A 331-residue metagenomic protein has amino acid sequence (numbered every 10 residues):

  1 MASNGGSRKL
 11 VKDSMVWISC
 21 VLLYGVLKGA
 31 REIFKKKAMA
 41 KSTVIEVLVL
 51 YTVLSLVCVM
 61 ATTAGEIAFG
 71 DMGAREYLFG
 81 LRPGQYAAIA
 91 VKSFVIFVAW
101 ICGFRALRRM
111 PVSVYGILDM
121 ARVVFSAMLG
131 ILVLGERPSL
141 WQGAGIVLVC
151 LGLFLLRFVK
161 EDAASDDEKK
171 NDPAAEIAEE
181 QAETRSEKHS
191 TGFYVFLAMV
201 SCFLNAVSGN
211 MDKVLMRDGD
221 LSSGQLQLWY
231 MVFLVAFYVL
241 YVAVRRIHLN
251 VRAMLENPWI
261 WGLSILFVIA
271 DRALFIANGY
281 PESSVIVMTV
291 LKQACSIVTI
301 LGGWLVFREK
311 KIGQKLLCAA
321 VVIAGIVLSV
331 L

Functional and structural regions predicted by a protein language model:
A2-M110, V159-M199, D218, V232-Y280 (+1 more regions): Membrane-interface interhelical linkers
G29, S93, F97-V98, V123-M128 (+5 more regions): Hydrophobic/small/kink-forming positions within alpha-helical transmembrane segments of polytopic membrane proteins
V47-L48, I89, V112-G116, P138 (+5 more regions): Alpha-helical transmembrane segments and their helix-entry boundary regions
L54-C58, L118-L132, F233-F237, A270 (+3 more regions): Alpha-helical transmembrane segments of compact multi-pass small-molecule transporters, enriched in specific families
V59, M128-I131, L140-K160, K169-A178 (+1 more regions): Hydrophobic transmembrane alpha-helices of multi-pass small-molecule transport proteins
V59-E66, G103, A127-G130, V149-R157 (+4 more regions): Structural signal for membrane-spanning alpha-helices in multi-pass inner-membrane proteins, emphasizing helix cores
V59-F69, S126-P138, C202-R217, L266-S283 (+1 more regions): Hydrophobic alpha-helical transmembrane segments in multi-pass integral membrane proteins
G103, V124-A144, F154, S296-L316: C-terminal transmembrane-helix exit sites in multi-pass transporters
